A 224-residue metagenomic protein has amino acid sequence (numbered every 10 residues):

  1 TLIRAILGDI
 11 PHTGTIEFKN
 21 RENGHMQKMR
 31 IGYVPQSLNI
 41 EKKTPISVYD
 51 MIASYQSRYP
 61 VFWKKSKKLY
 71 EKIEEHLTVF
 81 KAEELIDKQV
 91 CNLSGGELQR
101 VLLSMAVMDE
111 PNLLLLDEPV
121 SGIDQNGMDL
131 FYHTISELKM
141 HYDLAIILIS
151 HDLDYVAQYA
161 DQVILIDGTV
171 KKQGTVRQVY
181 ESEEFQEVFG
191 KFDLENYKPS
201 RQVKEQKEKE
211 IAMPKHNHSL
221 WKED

Functional and structural regions predicted by a protein language model:
K67-L85: Conserved ABC ATPase "signature" region
Q89-L93, E97: Conserved ABC ATPase signature
E110: Conserved catalytic motifs of ABC-family nucleotide-binding domains
L114-E118: Catalytic Walker B motif of ABC-type/P-loop ATPase nucleotide-binding domains
S150-H151: H-loop/switch region of ABC-family ATPase nucleotide-binding domains
I164, G168-Q178: Conserved switch/coupling elements of ABC/ABC-like ATPase nucleotide-binding domains
R177-E183, E187-D224: ABC ATPase nucleotide-binding domains
